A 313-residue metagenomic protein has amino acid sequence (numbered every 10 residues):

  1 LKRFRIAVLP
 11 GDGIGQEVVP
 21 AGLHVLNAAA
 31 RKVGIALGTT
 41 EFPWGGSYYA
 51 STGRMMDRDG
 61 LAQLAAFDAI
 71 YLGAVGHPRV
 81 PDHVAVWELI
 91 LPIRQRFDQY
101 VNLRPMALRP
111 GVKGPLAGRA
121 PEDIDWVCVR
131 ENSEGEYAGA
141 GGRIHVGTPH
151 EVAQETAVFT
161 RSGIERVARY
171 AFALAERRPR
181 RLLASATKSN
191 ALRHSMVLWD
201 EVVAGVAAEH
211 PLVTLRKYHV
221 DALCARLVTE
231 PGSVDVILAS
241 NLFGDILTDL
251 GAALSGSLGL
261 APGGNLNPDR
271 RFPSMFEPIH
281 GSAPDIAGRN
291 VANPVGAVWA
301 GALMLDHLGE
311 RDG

Functional and structural regions predicted by a protein language model:
K2-I6: Extreme N-terminal starter segment of soluble prokaryotic enzymes
A7-H24, A28-A30, T148-D221: Glycine-rich phosphate/diphosphate-binding loop of Rossmann-like nucleotide-binding domains
D12-G15, D68, V129, A171 (+2 more regions): Buried hydrophobic positions in well-ordered alpha/beta secondary-structure cores of metabolic enzymes
K32-R58, A225-L227: N-terminal beta-loop-helix "entrance" segment that forms/cooperates in small-molecule cofactor or anionic ligand
A50-Q154, L242-G244: N-terminal glycine-rich phosphate/adenylate-binding segment common to multiple enzyme folds
T52-G53, R193-V202, V228-V234, A252: Short glycine/threonine-rich loop-to-helix capping motif typified by GTGT followed within a few residues by an Asp-Pro
G111, Y218-A225: Short acidic loop-to-helix transition motifs that present clustered carboxylates
R226-G313: Glycine-rich phosphate/nucleotide-binding loop
